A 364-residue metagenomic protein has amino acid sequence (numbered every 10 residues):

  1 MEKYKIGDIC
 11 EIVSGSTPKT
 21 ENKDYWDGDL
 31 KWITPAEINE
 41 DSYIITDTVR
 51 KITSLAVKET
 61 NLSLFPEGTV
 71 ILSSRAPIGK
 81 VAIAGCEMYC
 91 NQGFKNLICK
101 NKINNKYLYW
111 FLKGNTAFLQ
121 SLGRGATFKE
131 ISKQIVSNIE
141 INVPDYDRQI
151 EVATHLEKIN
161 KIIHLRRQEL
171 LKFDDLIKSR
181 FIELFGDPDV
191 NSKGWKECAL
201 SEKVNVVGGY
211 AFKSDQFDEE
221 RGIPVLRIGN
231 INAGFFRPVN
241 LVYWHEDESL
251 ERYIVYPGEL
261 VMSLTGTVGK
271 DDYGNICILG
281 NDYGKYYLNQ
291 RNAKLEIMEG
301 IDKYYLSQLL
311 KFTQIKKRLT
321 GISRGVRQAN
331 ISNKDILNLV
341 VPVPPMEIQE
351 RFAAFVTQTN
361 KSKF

Functional and structural regions predicted by a protein language model:
M1-T17, W32, N138-T154, Q168-Y210 (+3 more regions): Non-catalytic DNA-recognition/assembly elements of restriction-modification systems
G7-N22, E37-E67, C198-S214, G229-L260: Sequence-specific dsDNA recognition surfaces
K19-D27, G125, K193-K196, K213-E220 (+1 more regions): Short coil/turn segments at secondary-structure boundaries
W26, S74, M88-K95, G125-D147 (+3 more regions): A short glycine-rich beta-alpha junction/loop motif
T34-P35, V49-K113, R227, E251-K311: A short beta-sheet element
I38-N39, P77, F118, I231-G234 (+1 more regions): Active-site/binding-pocket entry motifs
H164-L165: Contiguous mid-protein beta-loop-alpha structural module that forms a pocket-lining wall or clamp of enzyme active
